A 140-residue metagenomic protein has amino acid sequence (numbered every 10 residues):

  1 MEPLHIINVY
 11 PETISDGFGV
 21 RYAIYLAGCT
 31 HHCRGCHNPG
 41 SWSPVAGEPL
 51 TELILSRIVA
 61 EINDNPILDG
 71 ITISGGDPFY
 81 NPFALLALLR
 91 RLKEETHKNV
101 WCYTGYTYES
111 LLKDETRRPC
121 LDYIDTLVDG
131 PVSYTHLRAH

Functional and structural regions predicted by a protein language model:
E2-I7, V20, N38-C102, Y106-C120: Conserved Radical SAM active-site core
H5-H32: N-terminal pre-triad scaffold of radical SAM enzymes
T13-S15, I71-T72, T126: Short glycine- and Lys/Arg-enriched binding-loop motifs that mark or flank ligand-binding interfaces
T30, D77, Y106, V132-S133: Short, flexible active-site-adjacent loop segments at beta-strand->alpha-helix junctions, enriched in small/polar
G35: Short, cysteine/histidine-rich loop/knuckle motifs that typically chelate Zn2+
D114-Y134: Structural recognition of alpha->loop->beta junctions
T135-H140: Conserved small/polar residues in nucleotide/adenosyl-binding loops
